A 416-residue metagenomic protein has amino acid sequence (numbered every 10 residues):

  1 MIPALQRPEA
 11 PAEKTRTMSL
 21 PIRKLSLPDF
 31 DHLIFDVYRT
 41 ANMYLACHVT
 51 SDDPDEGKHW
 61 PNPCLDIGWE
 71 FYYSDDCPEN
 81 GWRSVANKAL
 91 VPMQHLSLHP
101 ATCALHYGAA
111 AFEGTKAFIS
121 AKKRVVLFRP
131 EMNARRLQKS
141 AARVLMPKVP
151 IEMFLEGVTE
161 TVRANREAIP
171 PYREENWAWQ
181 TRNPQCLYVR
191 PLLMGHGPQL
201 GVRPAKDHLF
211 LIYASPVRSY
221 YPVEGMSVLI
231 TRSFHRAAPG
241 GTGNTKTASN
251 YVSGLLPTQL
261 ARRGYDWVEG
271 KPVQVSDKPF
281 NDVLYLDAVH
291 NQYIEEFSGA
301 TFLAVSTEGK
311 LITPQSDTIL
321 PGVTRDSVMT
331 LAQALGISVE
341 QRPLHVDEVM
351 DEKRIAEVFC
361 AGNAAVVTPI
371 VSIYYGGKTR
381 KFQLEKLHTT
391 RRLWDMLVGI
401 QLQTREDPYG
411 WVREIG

Functional and structural regions predicted by a protein language model:
I2-T161, Q199-G416: Helix-start/capping segments and mature chain N-termini
K148, A164-A168, Y172-P204: Non-catalytic, conformational "gating/processing" segments within enzyme and secreted inhibitor domains
